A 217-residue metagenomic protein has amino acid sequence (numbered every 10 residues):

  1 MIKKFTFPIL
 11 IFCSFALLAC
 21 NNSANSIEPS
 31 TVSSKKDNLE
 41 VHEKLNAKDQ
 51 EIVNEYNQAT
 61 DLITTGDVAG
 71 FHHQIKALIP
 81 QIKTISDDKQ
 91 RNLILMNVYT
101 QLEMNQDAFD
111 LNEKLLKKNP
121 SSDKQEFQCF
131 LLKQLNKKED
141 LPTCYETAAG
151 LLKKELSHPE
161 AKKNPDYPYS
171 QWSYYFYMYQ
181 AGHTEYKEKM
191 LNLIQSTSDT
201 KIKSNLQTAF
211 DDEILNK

Functional and structural regions predicted by a protein language model:
M1-L18: Sec-dependent bacterial lipoprotein signal peptides
C20-Q90: N-terminal leader/linker segments that initiate helical-solenoid repeat arrays
E40-N46, I79-K89, K114-K118, G150-P165: Flexible helix-coil transition and linker loops at the boundaries of alpha-helical arrays
L45-T60, T84-I94, N119-F127, P165-W172 (+1 more regions): Generic helix N-cap/helix-start motif at coil->alpha-helix transitions
T65, L102, L135, Q180-H183: Structural motif corresponding to the intra-repeat A-B loop/turn of tetratricopeptide repeats
F71-P80, N105-L116, E139-E155, H183-T197: Alpha-helical repeat scaffolds
S170-K217: Terminal, low-structured helical/coil segments at or just beyond the last alpha-helical repeat
